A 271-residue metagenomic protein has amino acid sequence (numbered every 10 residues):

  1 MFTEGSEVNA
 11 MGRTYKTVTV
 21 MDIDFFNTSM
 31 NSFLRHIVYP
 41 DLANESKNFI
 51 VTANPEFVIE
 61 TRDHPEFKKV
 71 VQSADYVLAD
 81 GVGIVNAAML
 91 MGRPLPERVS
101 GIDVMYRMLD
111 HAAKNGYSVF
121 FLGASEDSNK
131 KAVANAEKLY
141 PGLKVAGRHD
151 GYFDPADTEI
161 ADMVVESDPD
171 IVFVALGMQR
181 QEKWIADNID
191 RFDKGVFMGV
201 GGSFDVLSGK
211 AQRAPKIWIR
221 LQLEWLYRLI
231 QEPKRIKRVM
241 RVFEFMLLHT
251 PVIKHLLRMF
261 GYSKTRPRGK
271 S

Functional and structural regions predicted by a protein language model:
F2-E97: N-terminal nucleotide/polyanion-binding subdomain common to many enzyme families
N31, T61-P65, I102, D157-T158 (+1 more regions): Structural motif corresponding to alpha-helix initiation and N-cap regions
K69-N135: Portal/gating segments that form or line small-molecule/metal binding sites
Y76, I171, V196: Short, Asp-centered acidic motifs that coordinate Mg2+ and/or phosphate in catalytic or ligand-binding sites
D80, E166-D170: Short acidic/histidine-rich motifs immediately flanking catalytic phosphotransfer sites in two-component signaling
V85-A88, R213-K270: A transmembrane-helix-recognition feature enriched in membrane-embedded lipid enzymes and envelope glyco-/phospholipid
V119-A124, S128, A132-A136, Y140-S167 (+3 more regions): Internal alpha/beta domain cores that form substrate/cofactor-binding pockets in large enzymes and binding proteins
